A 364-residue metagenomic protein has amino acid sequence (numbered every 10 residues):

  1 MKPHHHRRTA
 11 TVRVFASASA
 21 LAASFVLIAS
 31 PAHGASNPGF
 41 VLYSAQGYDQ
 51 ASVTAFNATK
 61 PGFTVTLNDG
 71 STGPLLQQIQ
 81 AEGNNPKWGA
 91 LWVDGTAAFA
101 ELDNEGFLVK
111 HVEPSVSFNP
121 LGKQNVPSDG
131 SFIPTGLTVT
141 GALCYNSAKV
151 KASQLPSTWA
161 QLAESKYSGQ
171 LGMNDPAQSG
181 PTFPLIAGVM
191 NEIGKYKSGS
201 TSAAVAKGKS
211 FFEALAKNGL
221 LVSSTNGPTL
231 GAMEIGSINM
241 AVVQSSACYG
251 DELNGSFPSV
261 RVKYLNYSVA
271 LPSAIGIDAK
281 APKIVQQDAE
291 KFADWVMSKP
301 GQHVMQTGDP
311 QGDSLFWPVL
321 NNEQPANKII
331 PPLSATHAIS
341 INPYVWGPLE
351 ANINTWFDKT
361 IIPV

Functional and structural regions predicted by a protein language model:
M1-F40, V364: Short, low-complexity disordered leader/linker segments with a strong preference for bacterial N-terminal type II
A35-A100: Early extracytoplasmic/lumenal segment of secretory-pathway proteins
Q46-A51, G73, K87-W88, W92-E234: Extracytoplasmic ligand-binding site segments that recognize negatively charged/polar headgroups
A97-E101, E234, N239-P258: A ligand-binding cleft/hinge motif common to bilobed small-molecule-binding domains
V139, K209-L215, G255-A279: Periplasmic-binding protein-like
L143-K149, M190-N191, P272-V285, V304-G308: A bilobed periplasmic-binding-protein/Venus flytrap-type ligand-binding module shared by bacterial periplasmic
D278-S340: Mature extracytoplasmic/periplasmic domains
H337-V364: Conserved C-terminal helix/tail region of periplasmic/extracytoplasmic solute-binding proteins
